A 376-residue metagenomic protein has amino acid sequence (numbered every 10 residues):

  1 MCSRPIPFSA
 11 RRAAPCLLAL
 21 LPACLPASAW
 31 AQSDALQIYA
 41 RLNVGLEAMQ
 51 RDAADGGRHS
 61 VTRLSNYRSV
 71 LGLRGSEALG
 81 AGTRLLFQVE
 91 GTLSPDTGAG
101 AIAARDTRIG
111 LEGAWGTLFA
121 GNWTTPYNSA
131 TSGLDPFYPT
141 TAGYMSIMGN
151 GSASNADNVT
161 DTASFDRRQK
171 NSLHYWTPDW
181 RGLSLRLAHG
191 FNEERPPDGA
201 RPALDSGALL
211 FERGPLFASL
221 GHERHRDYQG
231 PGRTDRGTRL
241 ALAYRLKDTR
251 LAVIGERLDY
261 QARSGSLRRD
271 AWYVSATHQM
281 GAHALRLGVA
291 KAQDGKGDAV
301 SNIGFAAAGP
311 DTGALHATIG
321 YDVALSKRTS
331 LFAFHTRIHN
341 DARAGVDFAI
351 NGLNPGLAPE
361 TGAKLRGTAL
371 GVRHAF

Functional and structural regions predicted by a protein language model:
S33, T62-N66, G100-A104, D166-R168 (+6 more regions): Transmembrane beta-barrel outer-membrane domains
S33-A48, H59-N192, R201-A203, L210-G214: Outer membrane beta-barrel
L36-V44, A81, L85-V89, L118 (+9 more regions): Transmembrane beta-strands of outer-membrane beta-barrel proteins
G45-M49, T92-D96, T125-Y127, N192-E194 (+4 more regions): Structural signature of outer-membrane beta-barrel domains
L71-L73, T107-I109, L173, G207-L209 (+5 more regions): Membrane-embedded beta-strands of outer-membrane beta-barrel proteins, especially the hydrophobic/small aromatic
R74-A78, E112-A114, W176-W180, L210-P215 (+4 more regions): Structural signature of outer-membrane beta-barrel channels/translocons
D205-A324, H335-R337: Detector for outer-membrane/organellar transmembrane beta-barrel domains, recognizing the amphipathic beta-strand
P359-F376: Outer-membrane beta-barrel "beta-signal"
